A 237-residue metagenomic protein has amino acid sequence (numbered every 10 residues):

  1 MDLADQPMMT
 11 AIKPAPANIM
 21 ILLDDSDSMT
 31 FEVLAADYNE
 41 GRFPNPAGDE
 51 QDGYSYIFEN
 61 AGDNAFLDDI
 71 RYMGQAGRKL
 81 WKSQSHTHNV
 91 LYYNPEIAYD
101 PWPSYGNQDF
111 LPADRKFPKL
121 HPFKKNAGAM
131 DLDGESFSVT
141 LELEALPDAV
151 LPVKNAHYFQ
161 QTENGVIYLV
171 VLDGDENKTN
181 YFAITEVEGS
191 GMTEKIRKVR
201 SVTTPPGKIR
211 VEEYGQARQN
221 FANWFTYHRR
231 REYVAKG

Functional and structural regions predicted by a protein language model:
M1-G237: Extended N-terminal export/anchoring regions of large proteins
